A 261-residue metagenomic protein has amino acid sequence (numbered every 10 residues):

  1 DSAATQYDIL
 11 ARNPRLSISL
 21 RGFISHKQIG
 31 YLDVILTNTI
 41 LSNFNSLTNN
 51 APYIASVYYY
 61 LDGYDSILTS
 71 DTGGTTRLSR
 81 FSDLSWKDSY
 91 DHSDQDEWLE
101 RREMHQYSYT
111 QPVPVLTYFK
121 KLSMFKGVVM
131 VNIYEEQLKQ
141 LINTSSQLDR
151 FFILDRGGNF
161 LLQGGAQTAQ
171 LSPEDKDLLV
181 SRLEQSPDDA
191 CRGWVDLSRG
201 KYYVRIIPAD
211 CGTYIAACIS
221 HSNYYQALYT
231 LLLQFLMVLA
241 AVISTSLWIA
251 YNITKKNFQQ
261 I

Functional and structural regions predicted by a protein language model:
D1-S25: Juxtamembrane extracytoplasmic/periplasmic/luminal helical "stalk" adjacent to the first N-terminal
Y7, A55-Y59, R150-F152: Short, hydrophobic-rich beta-strand element in sensory/regulatory alpha-beta domains
I18-L20, D65-T72, N159-G165, V204-I206: Amphipathic coiled-coil signal-relay and dimerization helices
T39-T48, M124-T168: Solvent-exposed, extracytoplasmic
T48-I133, L141-T144: Extracytoplasmic/periplasmic ligand-binding sensor regions of membrane-associated signaling proteins
K87-K121, R150, E174-C211: Membrane-proximal, non-catalytic sensory/regulatory domains of signal-transducing membrane proteins
M124, V131-I142, T168, D210-T213 (+1 more regions): Helix-start (N-cap) segments at beta->loop->alpha junctions that couple sensory/regulatory domains to adjoining helices
I153, Y214-I261: Cytoplasm-proximal transmembrane signaling helix
